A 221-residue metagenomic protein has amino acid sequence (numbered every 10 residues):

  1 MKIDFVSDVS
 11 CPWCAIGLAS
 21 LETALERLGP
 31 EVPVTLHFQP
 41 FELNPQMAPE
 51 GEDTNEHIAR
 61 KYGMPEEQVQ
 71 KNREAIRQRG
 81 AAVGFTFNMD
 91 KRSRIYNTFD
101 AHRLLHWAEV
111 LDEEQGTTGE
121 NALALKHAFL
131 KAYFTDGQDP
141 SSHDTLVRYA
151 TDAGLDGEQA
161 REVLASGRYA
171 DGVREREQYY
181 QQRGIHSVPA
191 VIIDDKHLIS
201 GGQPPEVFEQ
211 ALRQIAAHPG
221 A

Functional and structural regions predicted by a protein language model:
I3-V6, S10-P30, V34, F38 (+2 more regions): C-terminal cap of thioredoxin/glutaredoxin-like
L18-A132: Structural alpha/beta surface segment adjacent to cysteine/selenocysteine redox centers across thiol/disulfide enzymes
